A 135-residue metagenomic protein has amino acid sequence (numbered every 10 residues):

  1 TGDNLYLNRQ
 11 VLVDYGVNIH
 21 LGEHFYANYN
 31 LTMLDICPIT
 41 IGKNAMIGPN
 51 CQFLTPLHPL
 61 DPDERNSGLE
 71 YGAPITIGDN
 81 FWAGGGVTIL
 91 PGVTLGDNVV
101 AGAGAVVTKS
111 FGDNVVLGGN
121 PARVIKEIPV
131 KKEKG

Functional and structural regions predicted by a protein language model:
V11-T94, N120-P121, K126-G135: Flexible, glycine/small-residue-enriched loop-and-beta-strand segment within the central core of proteins
L95-S110, N114-V116: C-terminal/domain-terminus segments
